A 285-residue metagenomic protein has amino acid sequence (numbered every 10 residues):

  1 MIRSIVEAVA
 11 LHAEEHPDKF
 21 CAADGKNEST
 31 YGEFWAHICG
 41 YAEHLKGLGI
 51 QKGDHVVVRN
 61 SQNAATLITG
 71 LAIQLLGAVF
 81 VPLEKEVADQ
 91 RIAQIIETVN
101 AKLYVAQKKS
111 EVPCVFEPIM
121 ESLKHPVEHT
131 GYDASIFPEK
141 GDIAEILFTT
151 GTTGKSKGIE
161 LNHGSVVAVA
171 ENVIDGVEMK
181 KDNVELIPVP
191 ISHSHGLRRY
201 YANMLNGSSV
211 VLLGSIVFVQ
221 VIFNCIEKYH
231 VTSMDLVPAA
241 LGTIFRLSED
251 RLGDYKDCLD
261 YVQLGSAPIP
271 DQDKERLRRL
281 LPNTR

Functional and structural regions predicted by a protein language model:
M1-C21, A144: A short N-terminal helical cap/helix-turn-helix that marks the beginning of AMP-binding/adenylate-forming
P17, T130-F148, K155, E178-V184: Conserved pre-ATP/AMP-binding loop-to-beta segment of ANL
D18-G49, V57, S61-N63, A88-A93 (+1 more regions): Conserved AMP-binding/adenylate-forming core of the ANL superfamily
T30-G32, A144-E171: Conserved AMP-binding A3 loop
G47-L48, I68-L71, L75-F137: Structural core segment of the AMP-binding/adenylate-forming
N60, V81-I96, K109-S110, S208-Y229: ATP-dependent adenylate-forming carboxylate-activation enzymes
V167-V184, S192-S233, L247: Conserved AMP-binding/adenylation subdomain of ANL enzymes
V231-L236, L247-R285: Gly/Ser/Thr-rich phosphate-binding loop
